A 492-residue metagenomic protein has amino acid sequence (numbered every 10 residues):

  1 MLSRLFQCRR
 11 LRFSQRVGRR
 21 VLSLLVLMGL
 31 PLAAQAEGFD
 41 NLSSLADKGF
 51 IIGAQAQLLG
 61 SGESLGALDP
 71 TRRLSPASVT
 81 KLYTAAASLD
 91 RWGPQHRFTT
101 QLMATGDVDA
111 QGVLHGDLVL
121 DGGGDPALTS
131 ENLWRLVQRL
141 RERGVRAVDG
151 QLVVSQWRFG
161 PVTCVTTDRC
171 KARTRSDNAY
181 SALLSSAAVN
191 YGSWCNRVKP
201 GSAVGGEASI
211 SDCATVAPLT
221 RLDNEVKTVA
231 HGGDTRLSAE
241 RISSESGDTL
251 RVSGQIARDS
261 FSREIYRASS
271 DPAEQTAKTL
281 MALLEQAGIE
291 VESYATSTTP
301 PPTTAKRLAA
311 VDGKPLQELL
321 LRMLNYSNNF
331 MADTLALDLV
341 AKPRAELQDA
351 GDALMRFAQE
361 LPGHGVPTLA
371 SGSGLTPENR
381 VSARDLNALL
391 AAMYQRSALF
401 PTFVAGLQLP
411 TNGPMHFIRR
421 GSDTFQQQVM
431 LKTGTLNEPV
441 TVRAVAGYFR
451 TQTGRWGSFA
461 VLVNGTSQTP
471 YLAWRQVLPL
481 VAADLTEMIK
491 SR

Functional and structural regions predicted by a protein language model:
M1-R16: N-terminal secretory signal peptides that target proteins for export/translocation
V21-P31: Bacterial N-terminal signal peptides
A34-P76, T99, W134-R143: Beta-lactamase-like hydrolase cores
F39-L42, R91-H364, A483-R492: Conserved serine DD-peptidase/penicillin-binding transpeptidase domain and beta-lactam-recognizing active-site
I51-A54, L320, A332, R443-A446: Short glycine-rich loop/turn motifs
L65-A67, A336-R492: Small-residue-rich helix-loop
L68-L74, Y266-R267, S373-T376: A short glycine/serine-rich beta->alpha loop
S75-S88: Active/ligand-binding-proximal structured segments within catalytic/core domains that scaffold catalytic residues
